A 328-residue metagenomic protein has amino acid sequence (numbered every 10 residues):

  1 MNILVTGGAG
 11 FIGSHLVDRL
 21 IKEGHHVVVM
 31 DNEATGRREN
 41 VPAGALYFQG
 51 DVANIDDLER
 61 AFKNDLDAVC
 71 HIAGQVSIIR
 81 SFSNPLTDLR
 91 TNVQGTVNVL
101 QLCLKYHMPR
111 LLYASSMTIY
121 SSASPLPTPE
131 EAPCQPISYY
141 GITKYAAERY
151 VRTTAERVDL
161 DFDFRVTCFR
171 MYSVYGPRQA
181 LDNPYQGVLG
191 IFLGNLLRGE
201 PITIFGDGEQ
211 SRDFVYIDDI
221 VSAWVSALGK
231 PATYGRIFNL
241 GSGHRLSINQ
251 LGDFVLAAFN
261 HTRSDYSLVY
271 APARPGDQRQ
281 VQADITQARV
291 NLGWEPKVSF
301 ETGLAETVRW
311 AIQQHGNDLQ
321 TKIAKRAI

Functional and structural regions predicted by a protein language model:
M1-V174, Q313-Q314, K325-I328: N-terminal Rossmann-like NAD(P)+-binding domain of SDR-like oxidoreductases, especially those catalyzing
A53, S83, T91-Q94, E131 (+7 more regions): Residue-level signal for the nucleotide or nucleotide-sugar donor/cofactor binding architecture
S81, A132, D161, V166 (+3 more regions): A conserved pocket-lining segment of Rossmann-fold NAD(P)-dependent short-chain dehydrogenase/reductase
S122-A123, Y139, A180, P184 (+1 more regions): Active-site "substrate specificity/gating" loop of NAD(P)-dependent dehydrogenases, especially the short-chain
A146, Y150, T154, V188 (+3 more regions): Hydrophobic alpha-helix immediately C-terminal to the catalytic Tyr-X-X-X-Lys motif of short-chain
L197-I328: C-terminal substrate-binding subdomain of Rossmann-fold SDR/epimerase-dehydratase oxidoreductases
